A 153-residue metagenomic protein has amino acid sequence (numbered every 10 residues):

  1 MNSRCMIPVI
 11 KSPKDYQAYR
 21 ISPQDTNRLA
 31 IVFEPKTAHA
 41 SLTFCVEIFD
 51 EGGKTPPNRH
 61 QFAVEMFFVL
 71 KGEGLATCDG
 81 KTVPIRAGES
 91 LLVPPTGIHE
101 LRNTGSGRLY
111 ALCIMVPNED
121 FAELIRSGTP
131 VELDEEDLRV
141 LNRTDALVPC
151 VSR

Functional and structural regions predicted by a protein language model:
M1-L42, R126-R153: A short, N-terminal "cap"/entry segment at the start of jelly-roll beta-barrel domains of the cupin/DSBH fold
D25, F62-A63, K81, G97-I98 (+2 more regions): A generic "binding-loop/recognition-motif" signal
R28-I31, C45-H60: Conserved short histidine dyad/triad with adjacent acidic residue
V46, L92, G107-E123: A short hydrophobic beta-strand segment most commonly corresponding to one strand of the jelly-roll/cupin
E47, E73, K81-V83: Well-ordered beta-strand scaffold positions
P56-N58, A76-T77, V93, H99-G105: Short beta-strand His + acidic residue motifs that chelate non-heme Fe in jelly-roll/DSBH and cupin folds
F62-G74, D79: Glycine- and acidic-residue-biased ligand/ion/polar-headgroup-sensing regions
G80-P95: Short acidic-glycine-tyrosine-enriched beta hairpin
